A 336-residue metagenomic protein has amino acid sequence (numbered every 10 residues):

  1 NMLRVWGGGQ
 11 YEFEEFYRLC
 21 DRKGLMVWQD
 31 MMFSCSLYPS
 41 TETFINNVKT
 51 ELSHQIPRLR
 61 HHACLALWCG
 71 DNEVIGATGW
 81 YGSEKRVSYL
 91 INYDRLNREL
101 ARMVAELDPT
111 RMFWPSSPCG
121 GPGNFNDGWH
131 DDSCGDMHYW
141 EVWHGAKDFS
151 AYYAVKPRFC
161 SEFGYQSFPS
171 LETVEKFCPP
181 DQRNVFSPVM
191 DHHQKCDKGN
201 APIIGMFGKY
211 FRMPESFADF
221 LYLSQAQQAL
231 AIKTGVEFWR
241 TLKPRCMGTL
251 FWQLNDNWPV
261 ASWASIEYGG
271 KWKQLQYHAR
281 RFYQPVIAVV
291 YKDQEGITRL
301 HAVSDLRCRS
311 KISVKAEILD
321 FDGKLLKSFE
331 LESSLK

Functional and structural regions predicted by a protein language model:
N1, A66, R111, R245-M247: Short acidic/polar active-site loop segments enriched in Thr and Asp
N1-S36, I45-L67, D191-A229: Active-site-adjacent substrate/metal-binding segments within catalytic domains of carbohydrate-active enzymes
V5-F16, M31-C35, C69-V74, S117-P122 (+2 more regions): Short, solvent-exposed turn/loop segments enriched in Gly/Ser/Thr/Pro and often Arg
E14-R18, P39, L300, S313: Generic recognition of short, well-ordered alpha-helical segments
R22, Y38-N126, Q227-L230, G269-G270: Active-site neighborhood of glycoside hydrolase catalytic domains
R22-W28, R58-A63, E106-L107, F238-R245 (+2 more regions): Secondary-structure transition/capping motifs at alpha-helix termini and the adjoining loop/turn into the next element
R102-A105, W114-S117, G121-N124, H130 (+2 more regions): Substrate-binding clefts and catalytic carboxylate motifs of secreted carbohydrate-active enzymes
V314-K336: Intrinsically disordered, low-complexity Pro/Gly/Ser/Thr-rich segments with frequent PxxP/GP/PP motifs and embedded
